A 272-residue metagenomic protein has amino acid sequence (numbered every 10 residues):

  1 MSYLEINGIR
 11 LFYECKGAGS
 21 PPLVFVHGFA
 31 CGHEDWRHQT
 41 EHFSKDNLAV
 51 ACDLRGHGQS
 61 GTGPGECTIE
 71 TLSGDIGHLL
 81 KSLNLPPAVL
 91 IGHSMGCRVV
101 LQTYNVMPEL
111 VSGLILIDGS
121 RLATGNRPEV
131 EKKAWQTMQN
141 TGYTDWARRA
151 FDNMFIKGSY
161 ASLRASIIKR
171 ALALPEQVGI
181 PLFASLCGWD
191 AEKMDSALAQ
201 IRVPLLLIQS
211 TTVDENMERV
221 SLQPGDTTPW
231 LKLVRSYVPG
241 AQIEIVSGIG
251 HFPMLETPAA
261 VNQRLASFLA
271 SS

Functional and structural regions predicted by a protein language model:
M1-L23, S44-L48, P86, A173 (+5 more regions): Alpha/beta-hydrolase fold catalytic core
I9-T62: Conserved HGGG/HGGXW glycine-rich cap/lid loop of the alpha/beta-hydrolase fold
A30, L54-G58, C97, R121 (+1 more regions): Alpha/beta-hydrolase active-site loop signature
E70-A88: Conserved acidic catalytic loop of the alpha/beta-hydrolase fold
L85-G125: Conserved hydrolase catalytic core segment
G119-R170, Q177-A197: Helix-rich cap/lid subdomain of alpha/beta-hydrolase
R202-I249: Conserved loop-alpha-helix segment in the C-terminal half of the alpha/beta-hydrolase fold that carries the catalytic
I243-P258, N262: Catalytic histidine-centered segment of alpha/beta-hydrolase-like enzymes
